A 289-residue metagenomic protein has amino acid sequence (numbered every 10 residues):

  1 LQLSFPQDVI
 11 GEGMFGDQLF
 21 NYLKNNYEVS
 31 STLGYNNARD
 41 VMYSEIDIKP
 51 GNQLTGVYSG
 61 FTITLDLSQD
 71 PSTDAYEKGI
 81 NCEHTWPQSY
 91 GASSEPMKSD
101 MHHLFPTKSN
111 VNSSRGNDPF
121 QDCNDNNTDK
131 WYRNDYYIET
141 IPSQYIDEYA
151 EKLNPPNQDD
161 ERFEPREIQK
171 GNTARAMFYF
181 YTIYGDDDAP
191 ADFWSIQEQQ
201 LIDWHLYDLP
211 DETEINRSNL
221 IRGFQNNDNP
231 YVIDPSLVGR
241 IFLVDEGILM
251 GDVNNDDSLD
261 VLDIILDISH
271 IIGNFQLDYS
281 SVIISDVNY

Functional and structural regions predicted by a protein language model:
L1-S4, D263: Bacterial/eukaryotic Sec-type N-terminal signal peptides
L3-I63, R240-V244: N-terminal module-boundary/linker segments of secreted carbohydrate-active enzymes
G34, N81, D211, D260 (+1 more regions): A diffuse structural propensity rather than consistent per-protein peaks
N52-G79, K108: Short cysteine-rich loop/turn motifs with clustered Cys
L65-S68, R240-I241, Q276: Short, solvent-exposed loop/turn elements at domain surfaces
S72-N81, T85-E246: Domain-level detector of nuclease and nuclease-like folds in predominantly extracellular/periplasmic contexts
E246-Y289: Cellulosome-associated attachment modules in secreted, modular CAZymes
